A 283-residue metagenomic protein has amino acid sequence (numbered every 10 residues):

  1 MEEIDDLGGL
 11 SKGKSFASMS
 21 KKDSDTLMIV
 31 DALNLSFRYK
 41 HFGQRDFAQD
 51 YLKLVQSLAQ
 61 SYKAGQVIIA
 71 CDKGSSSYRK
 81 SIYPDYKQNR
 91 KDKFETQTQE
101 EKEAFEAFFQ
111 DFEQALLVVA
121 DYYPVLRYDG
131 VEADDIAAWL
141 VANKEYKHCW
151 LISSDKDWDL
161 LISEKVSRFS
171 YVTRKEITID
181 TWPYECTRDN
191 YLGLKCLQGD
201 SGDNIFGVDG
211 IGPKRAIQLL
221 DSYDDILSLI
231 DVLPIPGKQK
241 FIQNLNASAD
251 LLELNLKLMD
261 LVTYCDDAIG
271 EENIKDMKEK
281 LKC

Functional and structural regions predicted by a protein language model:
M1, L281-K282: Disordered, low-complexity tails and leader-like regions
E2-A115: Domain-level signal for Mg2+-assisted phosphodiester chemistry and nucleotide/NA-binding surfaces in nucleic-acid
E2-G13, K91-E271: Extended two-metal-dependent nuclease catalytic cores across DNA- and RNA-processing enzymes
A247, I274-L281: Charged, low-complexity intrinsically disordered segments
